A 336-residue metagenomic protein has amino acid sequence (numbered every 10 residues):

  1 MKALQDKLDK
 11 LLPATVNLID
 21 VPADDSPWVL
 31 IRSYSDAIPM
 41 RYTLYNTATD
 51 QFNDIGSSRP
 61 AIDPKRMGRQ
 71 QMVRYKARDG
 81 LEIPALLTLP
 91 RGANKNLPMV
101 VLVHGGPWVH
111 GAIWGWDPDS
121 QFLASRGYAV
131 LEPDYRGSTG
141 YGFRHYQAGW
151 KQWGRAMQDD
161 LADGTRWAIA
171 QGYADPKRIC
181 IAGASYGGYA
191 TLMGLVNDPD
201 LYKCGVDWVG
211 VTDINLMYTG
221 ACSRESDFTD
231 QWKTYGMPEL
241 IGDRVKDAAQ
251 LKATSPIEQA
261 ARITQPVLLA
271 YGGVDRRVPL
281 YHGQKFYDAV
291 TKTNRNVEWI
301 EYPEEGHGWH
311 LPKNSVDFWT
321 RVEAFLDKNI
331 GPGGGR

Functional and structural regions predicted by a protein language model:
M1-R91, P118, S125, N215: Non-catalytic accessory segments flanking enzyme active sites
A23, D36, N94, Q171-Y173 (+1 more regions): Alpha-helix termination/capping residues and helix-transition junctions
D24-D25, K95-N96, D175, I263-T264: Residue-level preference for short coil/turn positions at secondary-structure junctions
Y34, T47, G105, A184 (+1 more regions): Flexible loop residues that form catalytic and substrate-binding hotspots at small-molecule/glycan-binding clefts
M40, N53-D54, N96, G111 (+4 more regions): Generic domain-boundary/flexible-linker signal
A61-C180, A184-S185, T219-G220, S226: Cap/lid segment of the alpha/beta-hydrolase catalytic domain
E132-R336: Active-site-proximal cap/loop segments of hydrolase catalytic domains
